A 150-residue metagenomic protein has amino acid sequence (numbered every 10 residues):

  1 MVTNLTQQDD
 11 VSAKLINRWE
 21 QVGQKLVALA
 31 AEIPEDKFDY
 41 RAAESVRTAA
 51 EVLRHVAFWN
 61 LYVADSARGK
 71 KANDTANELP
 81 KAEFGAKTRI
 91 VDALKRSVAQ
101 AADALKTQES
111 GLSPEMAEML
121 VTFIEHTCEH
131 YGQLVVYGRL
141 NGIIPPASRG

Functional and structural regions predicted by a protein language model:
M1-I16: Basic/polar N-terminal segments that are highly enriched at the extreme N-terminus, encompassing both cleavable
Q7-Q8, T75-V91, S110-M116: Acidic/His metal-coordination segments adjacent to aromatic residues that form catalytic metal sites in metalloenzymes
V11-K14, E44, A82, A86 (+1 more regions): Pocket-edge positions in alpha/beta enzyme catalytic cores
I16-E20, Q24-V27, K37-A76, G111-G150: Short, contiguous alpha-helical
K25, L29-A30, Q100, A104: Well-ordered alpha-helical scaffold segments within catalytic/enzyme domains
I33-P34: Membrane-proximal, proline-rich intrinsically disordered regions
I90-A104: Alpha-helical segment that forms one wall of the substrate-binding/catalytic cleft in peptidoglycan-active domains
A101-S113: Long, charge-rich low-complexity segments
